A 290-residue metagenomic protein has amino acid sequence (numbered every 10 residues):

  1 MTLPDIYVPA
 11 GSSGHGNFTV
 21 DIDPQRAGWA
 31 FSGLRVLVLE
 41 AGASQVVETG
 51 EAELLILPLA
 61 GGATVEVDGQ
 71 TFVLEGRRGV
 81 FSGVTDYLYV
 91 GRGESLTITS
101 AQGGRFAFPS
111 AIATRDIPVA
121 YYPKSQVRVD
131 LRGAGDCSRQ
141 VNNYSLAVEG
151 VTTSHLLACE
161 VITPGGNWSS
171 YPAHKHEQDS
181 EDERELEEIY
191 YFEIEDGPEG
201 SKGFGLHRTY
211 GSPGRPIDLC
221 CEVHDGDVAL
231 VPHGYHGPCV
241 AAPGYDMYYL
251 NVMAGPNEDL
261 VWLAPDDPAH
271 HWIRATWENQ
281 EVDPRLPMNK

Functional and structural regions predicted by a protein language model:
M1-G50, A269-Q280, P284-K290: Generic N-terminal segment detector
S13-V46, S138-I189: A short glycine-rich, His/Asp/Glu-containing loop-to-beta-strand
R26, S32-T99: Extended, compositionally biased flexible segments
G50-L74, G165, E177-D227, C239: Glycine- and acidic-residue-biased ligand/ion/polar-headgroup-sensing regions
F81-A101, A111, E222-P243: Conserved metal-binding segment of the jelly-roll/cupin
Y89-G93, T99, G104-E177: Non-heme Fe(II) oxygenase catalytic core, chiefly the N-lobe of the double-stranded beta-helix
G104-Y144, G211, L250-K290: Double-stranded beta-helix
P216-L230, Y235-A264: Catalytic core of Fe(II)/2-oxoglutarate
